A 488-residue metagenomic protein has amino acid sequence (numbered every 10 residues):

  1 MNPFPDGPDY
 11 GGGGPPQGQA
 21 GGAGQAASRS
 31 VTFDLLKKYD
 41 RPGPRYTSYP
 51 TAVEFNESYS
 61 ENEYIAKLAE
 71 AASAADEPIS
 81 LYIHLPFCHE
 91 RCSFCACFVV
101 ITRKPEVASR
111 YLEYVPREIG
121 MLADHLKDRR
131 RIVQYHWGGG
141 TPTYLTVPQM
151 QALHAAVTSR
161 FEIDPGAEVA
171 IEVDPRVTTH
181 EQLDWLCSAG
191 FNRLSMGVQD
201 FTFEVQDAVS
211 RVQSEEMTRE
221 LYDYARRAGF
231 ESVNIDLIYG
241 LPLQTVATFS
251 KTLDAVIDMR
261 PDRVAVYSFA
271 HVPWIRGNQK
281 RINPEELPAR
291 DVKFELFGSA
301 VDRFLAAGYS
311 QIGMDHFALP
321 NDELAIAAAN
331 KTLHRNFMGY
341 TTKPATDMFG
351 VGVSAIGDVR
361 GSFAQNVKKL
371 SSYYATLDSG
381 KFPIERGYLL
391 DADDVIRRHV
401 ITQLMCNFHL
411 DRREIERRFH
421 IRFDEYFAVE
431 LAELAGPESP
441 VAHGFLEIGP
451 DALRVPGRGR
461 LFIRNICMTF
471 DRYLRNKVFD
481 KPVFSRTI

Functional and structural regions predicted by a protein language model:
M1-I79, H443: Flexible, acidic/Gly-rich N-terminal and inter-domain linker regions that tether and position cofactor-handling modules
N2-P15, G21, A71, P78 (+3 more regions): C-terminal scaffold of the Radical SAM
H84-V99: Local cysteine-cluster metal-coordination motifs and their immediate loop/turn environment, predominantly Fe-S cluster
C95, H399-I401, I466: Short alpha-helical scaffolding segments that buttress acidic/His motifs in well-ordered protein cores
R422-S439: Short amphipathic alpha-helical interaction segments
E438-D451: A short, conserved structural fragment
A452-P456: Minor-groove-contacting beta-hairpin "wing" of winged helix-turn-helix DNA-binding domains
R458-I488: Short, amphipathic alpha-helical interaction segments positioned at domain boundaries
